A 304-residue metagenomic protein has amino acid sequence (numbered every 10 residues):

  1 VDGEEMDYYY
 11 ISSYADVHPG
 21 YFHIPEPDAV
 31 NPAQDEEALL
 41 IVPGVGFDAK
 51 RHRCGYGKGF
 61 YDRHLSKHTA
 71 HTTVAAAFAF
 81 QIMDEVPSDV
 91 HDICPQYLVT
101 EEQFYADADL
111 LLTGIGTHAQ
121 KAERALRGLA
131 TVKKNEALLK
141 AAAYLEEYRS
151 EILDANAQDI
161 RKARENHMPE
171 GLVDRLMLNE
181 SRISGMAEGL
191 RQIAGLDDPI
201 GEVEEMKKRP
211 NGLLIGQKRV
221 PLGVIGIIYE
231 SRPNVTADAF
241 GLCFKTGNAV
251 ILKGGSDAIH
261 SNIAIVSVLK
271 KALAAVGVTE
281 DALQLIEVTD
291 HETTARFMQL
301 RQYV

Functional and structural regions predicted by a protein language model:
V1-P32, A79-D84: Extended, well-folded interaction surfaces typified by the phenylalanyl-tRNA synthetase beta subunit core
N31, D35-L40, A49-H52, D62-A108: Surface-exposed, charge/polar-rich loops and edge strands
V45-A49, E230-R232: Short glycine-rich anion-binding loops that position phosphate/pyrophosphate groups of nucleotides and phosphorylated
D109-I215: N-terminal Rossmann-like NAD(P)+-binding subdomain of aldehyde/semialdehyde dehydrogenases
G195, E204-V304: Rossmann-like NAD(P) dinucleotide-binding subdomain of oxidoreductase/dehydrogenase enzymes
